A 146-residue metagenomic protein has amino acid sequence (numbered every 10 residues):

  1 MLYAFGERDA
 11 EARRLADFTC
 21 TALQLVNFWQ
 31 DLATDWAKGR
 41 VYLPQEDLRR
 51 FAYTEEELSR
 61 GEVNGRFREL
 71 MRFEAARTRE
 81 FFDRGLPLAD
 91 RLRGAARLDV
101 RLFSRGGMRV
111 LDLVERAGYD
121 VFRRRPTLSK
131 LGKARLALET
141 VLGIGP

Functional and structural regions predicted by a protein language model:
L2-A22, T34-P146: Catalytic cores of Mg2+-dependent Asp-rich isoprenoid enzymes
